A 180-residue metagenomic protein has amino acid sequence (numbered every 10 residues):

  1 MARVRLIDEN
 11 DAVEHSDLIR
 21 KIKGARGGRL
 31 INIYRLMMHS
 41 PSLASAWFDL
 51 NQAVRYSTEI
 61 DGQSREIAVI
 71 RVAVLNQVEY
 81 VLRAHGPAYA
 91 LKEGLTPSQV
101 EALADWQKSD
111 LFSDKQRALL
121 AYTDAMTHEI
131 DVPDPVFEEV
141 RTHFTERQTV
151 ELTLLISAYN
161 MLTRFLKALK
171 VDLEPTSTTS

Functional and structural regions predicted by a protein language model:
M1-S180: Hydrophobic alpha-helical segments
